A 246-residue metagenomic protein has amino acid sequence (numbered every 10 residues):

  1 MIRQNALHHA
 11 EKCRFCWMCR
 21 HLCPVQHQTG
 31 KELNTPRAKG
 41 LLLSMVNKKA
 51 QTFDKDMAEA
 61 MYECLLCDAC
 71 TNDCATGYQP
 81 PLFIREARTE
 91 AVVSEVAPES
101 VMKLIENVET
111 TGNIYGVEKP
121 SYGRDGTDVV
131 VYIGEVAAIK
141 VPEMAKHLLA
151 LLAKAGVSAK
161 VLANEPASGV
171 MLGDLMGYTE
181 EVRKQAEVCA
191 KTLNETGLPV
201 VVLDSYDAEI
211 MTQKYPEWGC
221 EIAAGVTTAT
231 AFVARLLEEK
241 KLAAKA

Functional and structural regions predicted by a protein language model:
M1-I2, G197, A246: Intrinsic structural disorder
M1-M61: Ferredoxin-type iron-sulfur electron-transfer modules and their immediate structural context
A10, G40-G219: Iron-sulfur-cluster electron-transfer modules
W17-R20, I105-G112, M176, G225-T230: Short linear motifs at secondary-structure transitions and domain/linker junctions
K119-G126, E238-A246: Short boundary motifs at domain starts and secondary-structure transition points
C220-K245: Short, flexible loop segments at boundaries between secondary-structure elements
